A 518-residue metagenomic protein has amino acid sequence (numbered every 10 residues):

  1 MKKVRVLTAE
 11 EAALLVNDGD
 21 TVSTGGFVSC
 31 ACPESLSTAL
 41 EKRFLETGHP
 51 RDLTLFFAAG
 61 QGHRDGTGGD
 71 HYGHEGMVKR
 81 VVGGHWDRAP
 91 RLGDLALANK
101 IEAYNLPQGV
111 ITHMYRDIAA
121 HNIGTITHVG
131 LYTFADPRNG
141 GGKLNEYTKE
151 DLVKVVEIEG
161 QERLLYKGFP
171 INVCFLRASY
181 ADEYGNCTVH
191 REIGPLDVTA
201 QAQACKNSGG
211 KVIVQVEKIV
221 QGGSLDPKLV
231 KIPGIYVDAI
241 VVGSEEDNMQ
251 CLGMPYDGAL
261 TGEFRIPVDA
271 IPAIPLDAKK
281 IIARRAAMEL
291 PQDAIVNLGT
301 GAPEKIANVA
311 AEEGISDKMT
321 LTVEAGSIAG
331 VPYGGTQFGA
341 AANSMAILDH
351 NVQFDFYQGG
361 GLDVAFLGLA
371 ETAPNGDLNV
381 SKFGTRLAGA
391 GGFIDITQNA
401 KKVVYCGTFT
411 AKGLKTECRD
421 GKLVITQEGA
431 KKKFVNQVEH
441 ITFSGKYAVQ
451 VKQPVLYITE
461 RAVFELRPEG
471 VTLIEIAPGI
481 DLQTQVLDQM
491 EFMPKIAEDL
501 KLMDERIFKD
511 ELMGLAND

Functional and structural regions predicted by a protein language model:
K2-L14, V28-E46, F56, G62-G73 (+2 more regions): Conserved phosphate- and dinucleotide-binding cores of soluble alpha/beta proteins, encompassing both enzyme active
A13, R51, P272-P275, K280 (+3 more regions): Glycine-rich phosphate/ribose-binding loops and adjacent secondary-structure elements that form binding surfaces
N17, N207, P291: Short conserved AdoMet
T21-G26, T54-F57: Short glycine-rich or small-residue beta-strand-to-loop segments that form or flank ligand, phosphate, metal/Fe-S
V22-T24, I295-G299: Short glycine-rich phosphate-binding loop at a beta-alpha junction
N186, R265-A278, R285-N297, G470 (+2 more regions): Glycine-rich phosphate/diphosphate-binding loops and the adjacent beta-loop-alpha structural elements that coordinate
G299-K305, E505-I507: A glycine-rich phosphate-binding loop feature that marks nucleotide/adenosyl-phosphate handling sites
